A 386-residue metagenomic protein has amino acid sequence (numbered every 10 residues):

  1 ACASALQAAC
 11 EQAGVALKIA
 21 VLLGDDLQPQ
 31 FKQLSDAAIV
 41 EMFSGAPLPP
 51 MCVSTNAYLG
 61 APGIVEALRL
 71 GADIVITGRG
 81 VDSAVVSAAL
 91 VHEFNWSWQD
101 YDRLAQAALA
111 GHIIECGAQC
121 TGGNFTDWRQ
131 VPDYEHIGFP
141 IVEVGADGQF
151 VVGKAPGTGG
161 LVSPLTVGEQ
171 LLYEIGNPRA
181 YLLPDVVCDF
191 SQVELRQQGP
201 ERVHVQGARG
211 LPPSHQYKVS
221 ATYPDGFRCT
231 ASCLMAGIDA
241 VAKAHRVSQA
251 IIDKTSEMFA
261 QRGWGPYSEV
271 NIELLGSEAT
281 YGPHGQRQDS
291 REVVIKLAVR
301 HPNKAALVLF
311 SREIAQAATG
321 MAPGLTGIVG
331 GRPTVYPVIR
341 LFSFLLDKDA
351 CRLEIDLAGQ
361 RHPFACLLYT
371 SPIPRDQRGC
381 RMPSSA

Functional and structural regions predicted by a protein language model:
C2-L6, P29-I39, G80, V85-V91 (+7 more regions): Short acidic, glycine/serine/threonine-rich loops at helix termini
A9-L27, S87-W128: Catalytic or ion-translocation cores adjacent to nucleophile or general acid/base/metal-coordination motifs in diverse
A16-I19, C120-E135, P178-Q197, T255-L275 (+1 more regions): Flexible, glycine/charged-enriched surface loops at secondary-structure junctions
D26-T77: An acidic, phosphate/nucleotide-engaging active-site surface
I114, C120-R202: A conserved active-site cap/scaffold subdomain adjacent to cofactor or substrate pockets
G207-L368: C-terminal non-catalytic interaction/assembly regions of soluble proteins
Y369-R375: Conserved small/polar residues in nucleotide/adenosyl-binding loops
R375-D376, C380-A386: Positively charged, low-complexity/disordered segments
